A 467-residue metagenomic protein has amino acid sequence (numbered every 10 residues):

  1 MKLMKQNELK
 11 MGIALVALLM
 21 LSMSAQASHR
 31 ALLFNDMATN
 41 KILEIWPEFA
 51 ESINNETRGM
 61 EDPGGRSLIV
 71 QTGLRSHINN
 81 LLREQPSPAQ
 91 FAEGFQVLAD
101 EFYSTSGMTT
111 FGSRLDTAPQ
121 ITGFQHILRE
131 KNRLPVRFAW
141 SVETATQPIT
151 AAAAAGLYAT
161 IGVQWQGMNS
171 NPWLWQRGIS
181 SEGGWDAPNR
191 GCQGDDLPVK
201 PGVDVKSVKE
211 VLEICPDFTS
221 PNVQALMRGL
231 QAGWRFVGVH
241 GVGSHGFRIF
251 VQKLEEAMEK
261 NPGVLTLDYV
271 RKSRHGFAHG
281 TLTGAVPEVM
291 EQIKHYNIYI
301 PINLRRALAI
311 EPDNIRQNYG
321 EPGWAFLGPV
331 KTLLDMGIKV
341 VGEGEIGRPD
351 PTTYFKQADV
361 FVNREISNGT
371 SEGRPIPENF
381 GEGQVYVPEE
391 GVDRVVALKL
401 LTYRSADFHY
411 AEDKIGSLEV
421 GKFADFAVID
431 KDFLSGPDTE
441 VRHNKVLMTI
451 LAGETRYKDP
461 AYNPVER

Functional and structural regions predicted by a protein language model:
K2-I13: Bacterial N-terminal signal peptides that target proteins for export
I13-S22: Bacterial N-terminal signal peptides
A25-W140, Q166-W234, S367, S371 (+1 more regions): Catalytic pocket of metal/acid-base enzymes, prominently hydrolases
A38, T117, V142-T146, G243-H245 (+3 more regions): Active-site-proximal loop/turn and secondary-structure-junction residues that shape catalytic pockets, frequently
S113-R114, A139-E143, R177-S180, G238-V242 (+3 more regions): A cross-family glycoside hydrolase active-site/sugar-binding cleft signature
L134-W175, R274-A285, P312-V340: Phosphate/diphosphate-binding loops
M227-G238, H245-H275, K294-I298, I302-F433 (+3 more regions): His/Asp/Glu-enriched, well-ordered alpha-helical/loop segment that forms or immediately abuts the divalent-metal
K458-R467: Glycine- and charge-enriched low-complexity intrinsically disordered segments
